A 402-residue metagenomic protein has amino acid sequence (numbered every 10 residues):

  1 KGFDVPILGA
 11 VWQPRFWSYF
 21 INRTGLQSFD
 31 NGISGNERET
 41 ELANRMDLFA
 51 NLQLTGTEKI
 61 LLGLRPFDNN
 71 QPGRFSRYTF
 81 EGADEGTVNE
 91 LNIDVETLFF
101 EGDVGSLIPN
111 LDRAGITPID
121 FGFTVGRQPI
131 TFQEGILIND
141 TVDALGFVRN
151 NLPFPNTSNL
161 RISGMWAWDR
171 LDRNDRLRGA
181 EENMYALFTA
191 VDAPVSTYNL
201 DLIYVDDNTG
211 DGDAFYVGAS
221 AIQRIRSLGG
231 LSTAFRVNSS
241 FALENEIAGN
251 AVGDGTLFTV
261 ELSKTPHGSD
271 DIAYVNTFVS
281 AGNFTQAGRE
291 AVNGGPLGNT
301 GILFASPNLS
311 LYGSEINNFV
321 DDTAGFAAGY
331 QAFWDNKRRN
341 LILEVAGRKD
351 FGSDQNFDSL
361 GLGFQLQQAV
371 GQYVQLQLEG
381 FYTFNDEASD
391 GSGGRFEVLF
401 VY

Functional and structural regions predicted by a protein language model:
K1-E37, F49, Q53: N-terminal periplasmic/intermembrane-space "pro-region" immediately following the signal or transit peptide
V11, A50-L54, G102-V104, R149-N151 (+7 more regions): Residue-level signature of outer-membrane beta-barrel architecture
F16-S18, G56-I60, S106-D112, P153-I162 (+5 more regions): Repeated loop/turn-to-beta-strand initiation elements of outer-membrane beta-barrel proteins
G35-L42, T87-N92, G135-N139, L177-E181 (+5 more regions): Replace "Gram-negative outer membrane beta-barrel proteins" with "bacterial and organellar outer membrane beta-barrel
F49-D172: Outer membrane beta-barrel
G122, Q128-P296: Signature for the C-terminal beta-barrel architecture of outer-membrane proteins
N199-D211, F215-S227, L231-G249, A287-Q377: Outer membrane beta-barrel transmembrane domains
S389-Y402: Outer-membrane beta-barrel "beta-signal"
